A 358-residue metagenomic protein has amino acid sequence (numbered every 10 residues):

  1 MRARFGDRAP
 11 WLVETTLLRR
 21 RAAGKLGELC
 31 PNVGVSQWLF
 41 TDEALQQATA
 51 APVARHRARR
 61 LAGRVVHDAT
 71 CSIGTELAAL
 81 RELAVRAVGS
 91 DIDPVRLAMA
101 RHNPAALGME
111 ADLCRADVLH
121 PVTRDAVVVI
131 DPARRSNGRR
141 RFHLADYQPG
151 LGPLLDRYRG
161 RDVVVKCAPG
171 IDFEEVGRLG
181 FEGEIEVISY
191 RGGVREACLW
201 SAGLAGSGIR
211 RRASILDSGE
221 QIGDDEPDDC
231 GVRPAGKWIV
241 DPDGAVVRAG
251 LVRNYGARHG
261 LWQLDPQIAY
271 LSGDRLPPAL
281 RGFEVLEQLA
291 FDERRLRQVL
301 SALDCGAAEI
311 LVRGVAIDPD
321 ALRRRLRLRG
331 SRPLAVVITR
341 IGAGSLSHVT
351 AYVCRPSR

Functional and structural regions predicted by a protein language model:
M1-R358: SAM-dependent transferase fold signal centered on methyltransferase-like domains, encompassing both Class I
